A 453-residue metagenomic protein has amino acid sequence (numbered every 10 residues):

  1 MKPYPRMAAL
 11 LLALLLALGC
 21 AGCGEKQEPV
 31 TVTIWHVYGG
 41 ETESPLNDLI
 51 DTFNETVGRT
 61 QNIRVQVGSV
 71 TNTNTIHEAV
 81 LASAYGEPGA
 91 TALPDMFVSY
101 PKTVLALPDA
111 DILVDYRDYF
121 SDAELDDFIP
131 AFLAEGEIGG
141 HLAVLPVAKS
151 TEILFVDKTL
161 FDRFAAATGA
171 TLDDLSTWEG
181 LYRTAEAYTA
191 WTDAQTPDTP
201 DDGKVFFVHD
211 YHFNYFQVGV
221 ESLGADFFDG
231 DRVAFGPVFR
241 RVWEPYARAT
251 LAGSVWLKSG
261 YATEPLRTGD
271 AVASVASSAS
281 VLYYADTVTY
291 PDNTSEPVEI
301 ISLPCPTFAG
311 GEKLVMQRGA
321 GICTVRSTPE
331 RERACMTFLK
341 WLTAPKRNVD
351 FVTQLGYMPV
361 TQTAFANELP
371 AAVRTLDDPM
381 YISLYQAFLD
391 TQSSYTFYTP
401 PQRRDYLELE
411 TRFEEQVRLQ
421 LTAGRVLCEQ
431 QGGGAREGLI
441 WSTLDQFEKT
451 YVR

Functional and structural regions predicted by a protein language model:
G40-R64, L105: Short, polar/charged alpha-helical segment
R59-F128, R163-F164, V272-A273, P291-T294: Extracytoplasmic "Venus flytrap"/periplasmic binding protein-like
Y85, A247-S254, P291-T363: Extracytoplasmic/periplasmic substrate-recognition and gating elements
V98-I153, E179-T184, P197-P200, S295-P306: Hinge/lid segment of periplasmic solute-binding proteins
R117-F128, D173, T199-P200, V205-F206 (+4 more regions): Short, solvent-exposed loop/beta-turn-alpha elements that line the ligand-binding surface or hinge of extracytoplasmic
G139-V147, E152, E179-R232, A271: Extracytoplasmic/periplasmic solute-binding protein
Y182-E186, F228-G260, I301-C305: Glycine-centered hinge/linker elements that transmit conformational signals in sensory and ligand-binding systems
R374-T375, L389-R453: Conserved C-terminal helix/tail region of periplasmic/extracytoplasmic solute-binding proteins
